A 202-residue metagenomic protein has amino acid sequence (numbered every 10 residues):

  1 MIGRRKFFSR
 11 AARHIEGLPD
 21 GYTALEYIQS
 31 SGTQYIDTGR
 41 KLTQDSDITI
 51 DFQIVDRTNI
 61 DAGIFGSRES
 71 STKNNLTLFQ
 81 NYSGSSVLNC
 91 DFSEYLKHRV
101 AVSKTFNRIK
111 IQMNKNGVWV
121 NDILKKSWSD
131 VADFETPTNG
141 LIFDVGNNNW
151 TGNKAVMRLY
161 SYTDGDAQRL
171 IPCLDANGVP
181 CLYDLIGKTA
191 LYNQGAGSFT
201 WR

Functional and structural regions predicted by a protein language model:
M1-T23, I186-R202: Enriched but not universal
L18-N89, D166-R169: Extracellular glycan-recognition modules
Q29, N89-D91, W119-I123, T163: A general beta-strand register signal
V87-K110: Short, aromatic/His-centered strand-loop micro-motif at the edge of beta-sheets
S103-I123: Localized edge beta-strand/strand-to-loop motifs within extracellular or lumenal beta-rich domains
S127-R158: Flexible glycan-contacting loops in extracellular carbohydrate-active proteins
G165-G178: Short acidic, Gly/Pro-enriched loop/turn segments at secondary-structure junctions
